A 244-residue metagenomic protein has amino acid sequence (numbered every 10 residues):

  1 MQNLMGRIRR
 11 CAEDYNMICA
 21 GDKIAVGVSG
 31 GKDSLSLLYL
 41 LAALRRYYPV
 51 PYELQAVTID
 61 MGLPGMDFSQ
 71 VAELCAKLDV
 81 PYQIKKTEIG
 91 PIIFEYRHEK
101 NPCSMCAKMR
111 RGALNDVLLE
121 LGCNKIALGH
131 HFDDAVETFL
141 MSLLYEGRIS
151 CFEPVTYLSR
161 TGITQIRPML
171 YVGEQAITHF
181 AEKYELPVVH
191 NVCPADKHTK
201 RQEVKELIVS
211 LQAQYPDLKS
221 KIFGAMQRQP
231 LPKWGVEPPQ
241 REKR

Functional and structural regions predicted by a protein language model:
M1, A107, K197-K200, V204 (+2 more regions): Generic structural signal for well-ordered, non-membrane alpha-helical segments in soluble metabolic enzymes
M1-E137, Y145, Q175-K183, K233: ATP-dependent adenylation/nucleotidyltransferase module used to activate substrates
M17, K197, Q212-P216, L231: Alpha-helix boundary/capping and short turn/kink residues
L54, D133-A213: Catalytic subdomain that performs nucleotidyl-dependent activation
M61-L63, I89-P91, T156-S159, V172 (+2 more regions): Residue-level detector of flexible, active-site-proximal loop/helix-junction positions within diverse enzyme catalytic
A107-L119, V155-T161, I208, Q212-Q227: Short, basic, helix/turn surface patches
L128, V192-D196, L218: Short, surface-exposed helix-loop/turn micro-motifs enriched in polar/charged residues
D217-R244: A short, charged, Gly/Pro-tolerant segment at domain boundaries
